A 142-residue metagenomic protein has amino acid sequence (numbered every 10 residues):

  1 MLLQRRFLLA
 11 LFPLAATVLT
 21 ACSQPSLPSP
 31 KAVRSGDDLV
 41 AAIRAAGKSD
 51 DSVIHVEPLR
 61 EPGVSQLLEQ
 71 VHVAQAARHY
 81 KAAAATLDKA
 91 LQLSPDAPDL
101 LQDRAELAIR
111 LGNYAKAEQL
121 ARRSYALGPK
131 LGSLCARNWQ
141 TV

Functional and structural regions predicted by a protein language model:
M1-C22: Sec-dependent bacterial lipoprotein signal peptides
A16-A41: Bacterial Sec signal peptide processing site at the extreme N-terminus
E57-A85: Alpha-helical segment of the N-proximal tetratricopeptide repeat
K89-A90, R123-S124: Canonical positions in the second alpha-helix
